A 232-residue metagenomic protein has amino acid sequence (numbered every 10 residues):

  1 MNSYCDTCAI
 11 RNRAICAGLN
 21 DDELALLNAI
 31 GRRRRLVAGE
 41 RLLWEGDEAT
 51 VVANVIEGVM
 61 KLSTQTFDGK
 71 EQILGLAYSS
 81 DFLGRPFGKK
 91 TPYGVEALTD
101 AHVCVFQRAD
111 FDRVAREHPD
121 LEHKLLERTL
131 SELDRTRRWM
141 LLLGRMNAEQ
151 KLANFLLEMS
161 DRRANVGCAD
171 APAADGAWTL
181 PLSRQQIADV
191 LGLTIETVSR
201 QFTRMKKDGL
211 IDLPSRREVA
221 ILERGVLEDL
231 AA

Functional and structural regions predicted by a protein language model:
M1-V37, D81-L83, G88: Cyclic nucleotide-binding regulatory module and flanking cytosolic helices
I15, E40-D100: Cyclic nucleotide-binding regulatory domains
V52, L76, V105, P181 (+1 more regions): Short aromatic/basic micro-patch
G75-D134, R138: Cyclic-nucleotide recognition modules
E149-A153: Short, leucine-enriched amphipathic alpha-helices that occur as contiguous helical runs
F155-M159: Short amphipathic alpha-helical elements of helix-turn-helix/winged-helix folds
D161-A232: Phosphate-/nucleic-acid-contacting segments
